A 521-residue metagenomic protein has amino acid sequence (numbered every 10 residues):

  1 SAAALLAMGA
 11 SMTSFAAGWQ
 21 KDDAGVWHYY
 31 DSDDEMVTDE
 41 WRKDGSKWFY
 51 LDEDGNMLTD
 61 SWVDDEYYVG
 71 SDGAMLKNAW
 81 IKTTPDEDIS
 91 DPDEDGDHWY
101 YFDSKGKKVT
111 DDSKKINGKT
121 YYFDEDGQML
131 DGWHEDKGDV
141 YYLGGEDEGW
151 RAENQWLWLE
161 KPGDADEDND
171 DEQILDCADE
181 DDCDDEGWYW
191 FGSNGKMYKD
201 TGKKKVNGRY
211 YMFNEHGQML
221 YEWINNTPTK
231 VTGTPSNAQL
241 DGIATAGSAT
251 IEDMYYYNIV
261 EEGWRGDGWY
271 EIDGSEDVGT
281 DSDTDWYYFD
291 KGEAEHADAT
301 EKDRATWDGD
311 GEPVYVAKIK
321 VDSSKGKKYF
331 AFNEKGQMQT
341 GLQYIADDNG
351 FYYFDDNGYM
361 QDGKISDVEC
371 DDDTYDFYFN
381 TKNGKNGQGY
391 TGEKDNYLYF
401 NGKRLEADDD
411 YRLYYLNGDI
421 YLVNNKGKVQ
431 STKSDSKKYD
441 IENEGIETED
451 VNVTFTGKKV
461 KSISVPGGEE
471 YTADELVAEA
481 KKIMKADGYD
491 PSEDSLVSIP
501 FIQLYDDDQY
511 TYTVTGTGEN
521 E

Functional and structural regions predicted by a protein language model:
S1-E521: Extracellular adhesion/carbohydrate-binding repeat motifs centered on closely spaced tryptophans
